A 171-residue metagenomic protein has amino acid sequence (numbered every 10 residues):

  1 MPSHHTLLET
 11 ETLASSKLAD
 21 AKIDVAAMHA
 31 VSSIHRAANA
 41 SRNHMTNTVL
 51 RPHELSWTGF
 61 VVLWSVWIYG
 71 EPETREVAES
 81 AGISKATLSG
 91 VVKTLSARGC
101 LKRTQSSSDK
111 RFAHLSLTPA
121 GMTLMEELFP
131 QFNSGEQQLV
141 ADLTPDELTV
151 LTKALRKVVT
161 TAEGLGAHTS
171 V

Functional and structural regions predicted by a protein language model:
M1-H53: N-terminal leader segment of winged-helix/HTH proteins
M1-K22, T149-V171: C-terminal regulatory/oligomerization modules of transcriptional regulators
H35, N39, W64-I68, F129 (+1 more regions): Short, locally clustered residues in the helix-turn-helix/winged-helix DNA-binding domain
R51, E79, S96-A97: Alpha-helical residues within the helix-turn-helix
G59-L63: Short alpha-helical "packing" element that flanks the helix-turn-helix/winged-helix DNA-binding module
Y69-E73: Short capping segments at the starts of secondary-structure elements
S84-T87: Helix-turn-helix DNA-binding motif, specifically the short coil turn and the N-cap/start of the second
K93-K153: Charged, amphipathic alpha-helical coiled-coil/dimerization segments
